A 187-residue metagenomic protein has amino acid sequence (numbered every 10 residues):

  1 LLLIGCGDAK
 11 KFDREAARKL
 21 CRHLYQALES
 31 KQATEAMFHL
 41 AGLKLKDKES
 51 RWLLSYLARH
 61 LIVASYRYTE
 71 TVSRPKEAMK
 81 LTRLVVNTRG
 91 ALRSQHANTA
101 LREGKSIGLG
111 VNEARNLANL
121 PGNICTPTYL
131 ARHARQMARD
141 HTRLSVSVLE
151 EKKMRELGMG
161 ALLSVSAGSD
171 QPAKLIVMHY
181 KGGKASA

Functional and structural regions predicted by a protein language model:
L1-A187: Short amphipathic alpha-helical segment within the helicase RecA-like ATPase core that mediates nucleic-acid
